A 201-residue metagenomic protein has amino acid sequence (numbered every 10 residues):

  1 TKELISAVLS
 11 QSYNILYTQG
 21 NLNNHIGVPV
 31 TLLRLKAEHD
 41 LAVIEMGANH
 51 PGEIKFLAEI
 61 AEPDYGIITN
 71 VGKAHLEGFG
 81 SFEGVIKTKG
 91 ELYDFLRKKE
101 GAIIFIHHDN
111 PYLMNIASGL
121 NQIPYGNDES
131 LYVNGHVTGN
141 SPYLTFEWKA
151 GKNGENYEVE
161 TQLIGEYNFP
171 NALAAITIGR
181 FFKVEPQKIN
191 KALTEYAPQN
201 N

Functional and structural regions predicted by a protein language model:
T1-I5: Glycine-rich phosphate-binding P-loop
A7-E91, K98, G165, F169-A172 (+1 more regions): ATP-dependent carboxylate-amine ligase catalytic core
I67-N201: Acidic, Mg2+-coordinating active-site environments of NTP-dependent enzymes
